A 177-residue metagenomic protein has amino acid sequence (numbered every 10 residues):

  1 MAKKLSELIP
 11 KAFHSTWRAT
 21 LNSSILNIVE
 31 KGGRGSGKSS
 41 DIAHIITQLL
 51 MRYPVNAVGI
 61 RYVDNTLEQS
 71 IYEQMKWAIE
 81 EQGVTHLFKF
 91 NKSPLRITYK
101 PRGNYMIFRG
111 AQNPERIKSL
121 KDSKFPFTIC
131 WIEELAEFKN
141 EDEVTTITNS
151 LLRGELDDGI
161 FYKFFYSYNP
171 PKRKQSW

Functional and structural regions predicted by a protein language model:
M1-W177: Phosphate/NTP-binding elements of NTP-utilizing enzymes
